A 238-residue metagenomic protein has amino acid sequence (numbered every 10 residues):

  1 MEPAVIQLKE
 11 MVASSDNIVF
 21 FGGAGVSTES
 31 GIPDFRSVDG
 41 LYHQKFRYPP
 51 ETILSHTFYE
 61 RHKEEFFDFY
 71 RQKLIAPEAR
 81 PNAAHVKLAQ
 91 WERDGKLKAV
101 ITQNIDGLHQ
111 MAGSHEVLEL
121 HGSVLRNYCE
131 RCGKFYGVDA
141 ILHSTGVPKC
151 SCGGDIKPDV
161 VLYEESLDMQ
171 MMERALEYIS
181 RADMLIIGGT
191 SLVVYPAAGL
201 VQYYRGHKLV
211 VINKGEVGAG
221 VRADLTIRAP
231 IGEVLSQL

Functional and structural regions predicted by a protein language model:
M1-L238: Conserved catalytic core of sirtuin-type NAD+-dependent deacylases
